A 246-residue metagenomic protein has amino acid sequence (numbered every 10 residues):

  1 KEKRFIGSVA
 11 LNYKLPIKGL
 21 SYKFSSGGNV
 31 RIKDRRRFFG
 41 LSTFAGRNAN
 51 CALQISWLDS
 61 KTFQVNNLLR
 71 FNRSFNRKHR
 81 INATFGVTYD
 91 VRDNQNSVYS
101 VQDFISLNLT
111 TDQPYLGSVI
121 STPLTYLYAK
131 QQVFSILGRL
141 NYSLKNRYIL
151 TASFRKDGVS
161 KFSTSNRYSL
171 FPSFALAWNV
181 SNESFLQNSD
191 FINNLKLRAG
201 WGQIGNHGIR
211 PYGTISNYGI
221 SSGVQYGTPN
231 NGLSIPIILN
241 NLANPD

Functional and structural regions predicted by a protein language model:
K1-F39, N48-D246: Extracellular/periplasmic, surface-exposed regions of secreted and cell-surface proteins
